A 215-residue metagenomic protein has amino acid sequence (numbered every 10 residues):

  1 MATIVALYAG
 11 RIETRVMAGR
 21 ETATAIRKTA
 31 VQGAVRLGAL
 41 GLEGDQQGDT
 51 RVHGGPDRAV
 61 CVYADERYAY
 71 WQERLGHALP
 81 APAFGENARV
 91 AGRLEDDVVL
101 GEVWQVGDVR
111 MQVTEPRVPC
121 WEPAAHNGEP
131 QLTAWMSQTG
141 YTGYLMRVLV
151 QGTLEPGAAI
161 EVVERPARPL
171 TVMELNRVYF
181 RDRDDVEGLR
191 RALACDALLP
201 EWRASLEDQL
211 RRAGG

Functional and structural regions predicted by a protein language model:
M1-A125, Q131, E164-G215: Electropositive, beta-rich accessory/interaction domains or terminal extensions that provide binding surfaces
V90, G143-L149: Short alpha-helix capping/helix-loop boundary micro-motifs
G101, Q151, P156-G157: Loop/turn positions that initiate beta-strands
W135-Q138: Short Gly/Pro-enriched turn/cap motifs at secondary-structure boundaries
Y141-T142, I160: A structural signal for small-residue-enriched, beta-sheet-centric alpha/beta enzyme cores and oligomeric scaffold folds
